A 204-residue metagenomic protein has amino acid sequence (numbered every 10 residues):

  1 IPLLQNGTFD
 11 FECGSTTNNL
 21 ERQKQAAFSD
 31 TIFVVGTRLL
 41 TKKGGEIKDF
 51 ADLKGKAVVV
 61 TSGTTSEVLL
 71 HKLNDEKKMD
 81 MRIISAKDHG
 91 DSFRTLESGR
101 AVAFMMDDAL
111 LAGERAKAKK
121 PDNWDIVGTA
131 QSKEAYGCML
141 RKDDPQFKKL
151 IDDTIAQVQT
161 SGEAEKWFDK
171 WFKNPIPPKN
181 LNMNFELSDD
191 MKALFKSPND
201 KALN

Functional and structural regions predicted by a protein language model:
I1, Q5, F9, Q25 (+10 more regions): Extracytoplasmic/secreted envelope proteins and their assembly/folding machinery, especially bacterial periplasmic
I1-D52, K192-A202: Acidic, polar ligand-binding/catalytic clefts
P2, T16-T17, V34-F93, A109-L110: Bilobed "Venus flytrap"/periplasmic-binding protein-like clamshell domains and structurally analogous long
N6, D10-F11, V102-A103, G137: Short, Asp-centered acidic motifs that coordinate Mg2+ and/or phosphate in catalytic or ligand-binding sites
G14-K24, L69-N74, E97-S98, V102-S132: A ligand-binding cleft/hinge motif common to bilobed small-molecule-binding domains
F33-T41, D108, A116-I155, N174-N199: Periplasmic-binding protein-like
A51, K56-A57, S62-T64, A112 (+1 more regions): Extended ligand-binding regions for polar small-molecule ligands
T65-I83, D122-N123, I155-N204: Ligand-binding clefts/hinges and TM-proximal coupling segments of bilobed small-molecule sensing domains
